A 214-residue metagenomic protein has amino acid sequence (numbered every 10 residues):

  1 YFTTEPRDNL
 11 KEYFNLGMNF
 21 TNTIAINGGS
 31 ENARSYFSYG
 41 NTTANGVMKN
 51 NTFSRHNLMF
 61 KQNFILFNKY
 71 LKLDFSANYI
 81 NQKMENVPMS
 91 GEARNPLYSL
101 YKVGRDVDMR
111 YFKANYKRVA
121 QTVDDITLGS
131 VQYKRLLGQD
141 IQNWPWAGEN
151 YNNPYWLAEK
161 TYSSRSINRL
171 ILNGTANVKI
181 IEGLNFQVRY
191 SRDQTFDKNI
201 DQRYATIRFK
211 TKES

Functional and structural regions predicted by a protein language model:
Y1-T4, V47-M48, K61-R169, Q187-S214: Surface-exposed loop/interface segments of Gram-negative outer-membrane beta-barrel transport/assembly proteins
R7-G17: Periplasmic N-terminal accessory/gating domains of Gram-negative outer-membrane beta-barrel systems
L10-K11, N45, R94-L97, I181: Generic secondary-structure boundary/loop-capping signal
Y13-F14, T21-T43, V47, N57-I65 (+2 more regions): Predominantly transmembrane beta-strands of Gram-negative outer membrane beta-barrel pores used for transport
N15-E31, Y39-G40, P154-D201: Outer-membrane beta-barrel transmembrane strands
